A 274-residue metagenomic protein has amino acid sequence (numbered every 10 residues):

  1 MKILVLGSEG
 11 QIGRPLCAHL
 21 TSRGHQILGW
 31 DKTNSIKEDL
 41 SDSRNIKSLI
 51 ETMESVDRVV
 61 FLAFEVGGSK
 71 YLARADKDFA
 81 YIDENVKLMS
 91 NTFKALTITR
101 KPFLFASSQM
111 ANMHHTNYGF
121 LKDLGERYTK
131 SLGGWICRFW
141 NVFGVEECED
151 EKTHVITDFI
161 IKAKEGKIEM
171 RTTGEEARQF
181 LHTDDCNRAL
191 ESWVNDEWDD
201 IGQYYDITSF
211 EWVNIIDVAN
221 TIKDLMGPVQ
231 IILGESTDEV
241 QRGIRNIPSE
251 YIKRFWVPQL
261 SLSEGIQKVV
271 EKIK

Functional and structural regions predicted by a protein language model:
I3-R23: N-terminal Rossmann NAD(P)H-binding glycine-rich loop of SDR-like oxidoreductase domains
L6, D57-A63, F105, D206: Rossmann-fold scaffold of SDR-type NAD(P)-dependent oxidoreductases
L28-S48: Adenosine-cofactor binding site in Rossmann-like domains, unifying the SAM/SAH pocket of S-adenosylmethionine-dependent
D42, E84-N91, P102, L124-G125 (+1 more regions): Conserved cofactor-binding/catalytic machinery of classical short-chain dehydrogenase/reductase
R44-E84: NAD(P)H-binding glycine-rich loop region in Rossmannoid oxidoreductase-like domains and their noncatalytic homologs
F61, K87-F120, W135: Conserved Rossmann-fold NAD(P)-dependent oxidoreductase catalytic core, especially the SDR/UDP-sugar
H115-G119, D123, R127-R178, T183-S192 (+1 more regions): NAD(P)-dependent short-chain dehydrogenase/reductase
E165-K274: C-terminal substrate-binding subdomain of Rossmann-fold SDR/epimerase-dehydratase oxidoreductases
